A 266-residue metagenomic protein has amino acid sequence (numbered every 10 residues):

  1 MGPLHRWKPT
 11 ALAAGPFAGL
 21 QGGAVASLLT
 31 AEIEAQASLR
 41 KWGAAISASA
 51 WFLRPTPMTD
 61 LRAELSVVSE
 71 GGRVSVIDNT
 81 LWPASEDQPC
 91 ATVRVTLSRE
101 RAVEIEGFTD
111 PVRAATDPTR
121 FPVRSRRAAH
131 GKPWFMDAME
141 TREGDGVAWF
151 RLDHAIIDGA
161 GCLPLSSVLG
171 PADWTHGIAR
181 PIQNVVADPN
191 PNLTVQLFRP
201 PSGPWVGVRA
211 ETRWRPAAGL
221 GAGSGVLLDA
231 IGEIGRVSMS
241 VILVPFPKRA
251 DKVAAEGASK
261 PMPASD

Functional and structural regions predicted by a protein language model:
M1-D266: Terminal targeting signals and extreme-terminal segments of soluble enzymes
